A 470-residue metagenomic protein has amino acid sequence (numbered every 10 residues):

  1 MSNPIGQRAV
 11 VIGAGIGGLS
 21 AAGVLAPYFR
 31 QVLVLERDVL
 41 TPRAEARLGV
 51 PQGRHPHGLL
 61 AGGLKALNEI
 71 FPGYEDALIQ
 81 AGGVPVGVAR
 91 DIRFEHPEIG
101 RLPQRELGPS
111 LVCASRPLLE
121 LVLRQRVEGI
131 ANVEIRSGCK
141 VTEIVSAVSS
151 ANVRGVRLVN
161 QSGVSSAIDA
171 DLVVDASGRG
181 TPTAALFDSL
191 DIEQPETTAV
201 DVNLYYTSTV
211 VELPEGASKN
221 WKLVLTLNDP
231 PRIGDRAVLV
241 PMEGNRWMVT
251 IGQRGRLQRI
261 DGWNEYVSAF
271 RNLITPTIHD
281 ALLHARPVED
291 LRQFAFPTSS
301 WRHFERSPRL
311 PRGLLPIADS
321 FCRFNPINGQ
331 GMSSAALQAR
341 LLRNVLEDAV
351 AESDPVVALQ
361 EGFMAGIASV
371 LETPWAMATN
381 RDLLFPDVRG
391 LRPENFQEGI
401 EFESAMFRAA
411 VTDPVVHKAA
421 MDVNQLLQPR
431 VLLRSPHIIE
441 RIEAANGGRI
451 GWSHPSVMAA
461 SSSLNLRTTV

Functional and structural regions predicted by a protein language model:
P4-L35: N-terminal Rossmann-like FAD-binding beta1-loop-alpha1 element of flavoenzymes
V24, Y28, R43-F94: N-terminal FAD cofactor-binding segment of flavoenzymes
D38: Residues in the short beta-alpha loop(s) of Rossmann-like NAD(P)-binding domains
G58-L59, E106-Q125, A176, P182 (+2 more regions): Short beta-strand to alpha-helix junction loop
H96-R116, V153-G155, I251-R254: Helix-loop-beta segment of a Rossmann-like dinucleotide-binding subdomain
C113, N245, L257-G362, G366-V370: FAD/FMN-dependent oxidoreductases across multiple families
G129-A269, L273-T275: Predominantly flavin-linked oxidoreductase catalytic cores and closely associated redox partners
R343-V470: C-terminal helical "tail/cap" subdomain of flavin- and related membrane-associated enzymes
